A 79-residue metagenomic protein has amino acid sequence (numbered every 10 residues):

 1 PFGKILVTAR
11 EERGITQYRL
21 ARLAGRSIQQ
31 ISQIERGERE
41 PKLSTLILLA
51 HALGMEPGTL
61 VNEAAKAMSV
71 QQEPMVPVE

Functional and structural regions predicted by a protein language model:
P1-E12: A short, Lys/Arg-rich alpha-helix, primarily the initiator
I5, T16, K42-T45, E56: Residues that mark the N-terminal boundary/hinge immediately upstream of a DNA-recognition element
T8, R19-R22, L48: Alpha-helical residues within helix-turn-helix
G14-R36: Short alpha-helical DNA-recognition segment
G25, S44-T59: DNA major-groove recognition helix of helix-turn-helix/homeodomain DNA-binding modules
H51, T59-E79: Short, charged recognition helix plus adjacent turn of helix-turn-helix-like nucleic-acid-binding domains
